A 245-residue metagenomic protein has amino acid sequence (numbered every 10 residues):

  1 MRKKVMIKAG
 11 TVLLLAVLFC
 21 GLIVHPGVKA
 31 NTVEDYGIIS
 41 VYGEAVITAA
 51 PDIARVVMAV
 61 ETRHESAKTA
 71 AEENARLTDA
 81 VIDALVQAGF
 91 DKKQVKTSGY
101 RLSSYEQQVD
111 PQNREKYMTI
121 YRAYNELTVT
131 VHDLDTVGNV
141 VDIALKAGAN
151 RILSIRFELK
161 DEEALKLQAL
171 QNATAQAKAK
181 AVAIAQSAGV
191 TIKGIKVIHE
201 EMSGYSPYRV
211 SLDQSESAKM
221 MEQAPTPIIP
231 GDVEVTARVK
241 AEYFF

Functional and structural regions predicted by a protein language model:
R2-F245: Short, charge-dense linear interaction motifs
